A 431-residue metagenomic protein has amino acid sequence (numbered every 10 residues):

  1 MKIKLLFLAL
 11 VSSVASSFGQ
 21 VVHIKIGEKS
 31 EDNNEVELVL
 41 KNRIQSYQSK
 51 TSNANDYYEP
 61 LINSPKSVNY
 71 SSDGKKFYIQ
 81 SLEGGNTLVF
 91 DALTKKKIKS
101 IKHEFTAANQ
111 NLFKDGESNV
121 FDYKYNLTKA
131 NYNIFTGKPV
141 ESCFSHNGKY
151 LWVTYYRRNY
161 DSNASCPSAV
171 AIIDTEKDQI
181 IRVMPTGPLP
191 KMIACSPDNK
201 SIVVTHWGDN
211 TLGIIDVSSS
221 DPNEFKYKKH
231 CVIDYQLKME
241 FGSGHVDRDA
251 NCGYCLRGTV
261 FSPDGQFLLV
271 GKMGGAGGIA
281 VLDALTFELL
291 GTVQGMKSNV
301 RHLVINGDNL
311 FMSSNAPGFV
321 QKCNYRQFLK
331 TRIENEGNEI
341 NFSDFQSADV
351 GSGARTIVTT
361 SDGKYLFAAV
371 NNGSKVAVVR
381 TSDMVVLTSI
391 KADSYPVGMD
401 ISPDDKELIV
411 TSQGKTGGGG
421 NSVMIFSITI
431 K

Functional and structural regions predicted by a protein language model:
K4-S13: Sec-dependent N-terminal signal peptides
A15-G19: Sec/Tat signal peptide C-region and signal peptidase I cleavage site
Q20-K431: Predominantly soluble domains enriched in secretory-pathway, periplasmic, or organellar proteins
